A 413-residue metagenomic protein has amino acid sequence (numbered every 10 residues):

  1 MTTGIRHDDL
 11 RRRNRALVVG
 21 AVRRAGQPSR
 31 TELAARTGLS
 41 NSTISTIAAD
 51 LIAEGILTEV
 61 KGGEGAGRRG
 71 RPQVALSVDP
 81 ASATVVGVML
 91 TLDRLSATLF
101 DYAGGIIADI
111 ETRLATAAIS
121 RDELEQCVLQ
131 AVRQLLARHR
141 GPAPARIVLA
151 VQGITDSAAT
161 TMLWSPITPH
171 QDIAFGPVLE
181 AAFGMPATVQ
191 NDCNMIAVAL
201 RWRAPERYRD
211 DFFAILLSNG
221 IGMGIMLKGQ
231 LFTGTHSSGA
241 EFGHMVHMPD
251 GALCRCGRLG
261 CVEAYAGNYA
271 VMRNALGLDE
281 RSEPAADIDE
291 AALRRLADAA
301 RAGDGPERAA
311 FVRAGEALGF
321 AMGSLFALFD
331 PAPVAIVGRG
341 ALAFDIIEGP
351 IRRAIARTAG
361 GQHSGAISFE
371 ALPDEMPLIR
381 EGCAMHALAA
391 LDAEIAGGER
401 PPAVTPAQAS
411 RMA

Functional and structural regions predicted by a protein language model:
M1-V60, E64, R68-E111, A117-A143 (+1 more regions): ATP-binding/phosphotransfer module of carbohydrate and carboxylate kinases, centering on a glycine-rich
R24-A25, R203, S218: Short helix-capping/turn signature of helix-turn-helix
T37, P166-T168, T188-N194, A214-L216 (+1 more regions): Active-site nucleophile and cofactor-binding loops and adjacent substrate-binding regions of central metabolic enzymes
G63, Q152-I154, S218-G220, G340-A341: Short glycine-rich anion-binding loops that position phosphate/pyrophosphate groups of nucleotides and phosphorylated
A75-S77, V85-M89, P144-V148, F212-L216 (+1 more regions): Short glycine-aspartate micro-motif
D101, S157, M226: Short, acidic, Ser/Thr-enriched surface-loop or helix-capping motifs
I106-D211, I346-A356: Glycine-rich phosphate-binding loop and adjoining helix at the ATP-binding site of ATP-dependent phosphoryl-transfer
R209-A266: Glycine-rich phosphate-binding loop of actin/hexokinase-like ATP-binding domains
